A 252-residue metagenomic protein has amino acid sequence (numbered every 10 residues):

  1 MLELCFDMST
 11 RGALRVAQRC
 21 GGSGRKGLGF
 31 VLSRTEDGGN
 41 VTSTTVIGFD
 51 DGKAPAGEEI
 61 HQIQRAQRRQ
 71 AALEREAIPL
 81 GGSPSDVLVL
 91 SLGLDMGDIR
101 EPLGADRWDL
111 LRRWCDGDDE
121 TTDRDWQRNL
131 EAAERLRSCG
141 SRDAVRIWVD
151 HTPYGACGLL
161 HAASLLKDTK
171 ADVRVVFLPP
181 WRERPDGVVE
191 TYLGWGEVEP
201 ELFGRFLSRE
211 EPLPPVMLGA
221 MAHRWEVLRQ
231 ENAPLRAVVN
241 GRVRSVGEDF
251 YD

Functional and structural regions predicted by a protein language model:
M1, S141-A144, A171: Short coil/turn segments at beta-strand junctions that form active-site/ligand-binding loops
M1-T121: A structured, charge-rich N-terminal accessory region that forms the first stable segment of a protein and links
D7-A13, C20-G21, L130-E134, G140-S141 (+2 more regions): Cell-envelope and extracellular/periplasmic
G12-A17, I99-R100, G155-A163, R184-V189: A short acidic (Asp/Glu
S83, H161-V175: A short alpha->loop->secondary-structure connector
G93, H151-T152, V176-G187: Short beta-alpha junction loops
G117-L160, S164-L165: Long, hydrophobic/aromatic-enriched structural stretches that serve as scaffold segments
E190-D252: A conserved mid-domain beta-alpha-beta active-site/ligand-binding segment of alpha/beta enzyme cores
